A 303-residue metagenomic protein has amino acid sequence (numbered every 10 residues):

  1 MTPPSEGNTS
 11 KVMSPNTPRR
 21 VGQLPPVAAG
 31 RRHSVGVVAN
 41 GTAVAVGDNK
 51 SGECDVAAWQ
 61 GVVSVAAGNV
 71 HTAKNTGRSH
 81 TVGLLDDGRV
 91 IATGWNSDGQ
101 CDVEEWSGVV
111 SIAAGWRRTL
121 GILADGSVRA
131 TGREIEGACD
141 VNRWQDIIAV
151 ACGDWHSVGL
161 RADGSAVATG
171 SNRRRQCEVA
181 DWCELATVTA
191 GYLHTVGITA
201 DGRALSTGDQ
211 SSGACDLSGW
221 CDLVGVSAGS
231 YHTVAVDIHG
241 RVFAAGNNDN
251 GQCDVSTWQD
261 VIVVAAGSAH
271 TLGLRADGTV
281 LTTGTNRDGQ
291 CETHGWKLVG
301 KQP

Functional and structural regions predicted by a protein language model:
P4-P18, R32-H33, G47-A58, A73-H80 (+8 more regions): Short glycine/serine- and acidic-residue-enriched loop/turn motifs that recur at repeat junctions
V21-G36: Beta-strand-rich domains and repeat architectures in extracellular enzymes and scaffolds, especially beta-propellers
G30-R31, A39, K50, G77-R78 (+17 more regions): Short loop/turn segments that connect beta-strands within the blades of beta-propeller domains, predominantly WD40
H33-G36, A45, A73, H80-G83 (+11 more regions): Conserved core positions of repeat-based scaffolds
Q60, E105, S111, A124 (+7 more regions): Thr-biased low-complexity repeat/linker tracts and other Thr-enriched repetitive architectures
G225: Glycine-rich phosphate/oxyanion-binding loops and their immediately adjacent helices within cytosolic catalytic domains
